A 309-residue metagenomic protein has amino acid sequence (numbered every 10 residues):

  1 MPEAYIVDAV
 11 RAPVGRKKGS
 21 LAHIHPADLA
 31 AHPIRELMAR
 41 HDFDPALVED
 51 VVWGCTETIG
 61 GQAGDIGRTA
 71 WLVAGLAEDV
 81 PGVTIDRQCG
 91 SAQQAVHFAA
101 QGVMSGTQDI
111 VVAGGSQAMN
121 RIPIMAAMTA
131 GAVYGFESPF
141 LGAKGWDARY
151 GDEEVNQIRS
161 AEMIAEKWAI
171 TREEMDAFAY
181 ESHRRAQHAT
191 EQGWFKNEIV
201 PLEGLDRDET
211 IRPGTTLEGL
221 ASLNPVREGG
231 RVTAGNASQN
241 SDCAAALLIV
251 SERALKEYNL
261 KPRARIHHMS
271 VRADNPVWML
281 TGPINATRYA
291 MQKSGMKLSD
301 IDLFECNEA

Functional and structural regions predicted by a protein language model:
M1-A70, A74, C89, S160-R172 (+3 more regions): Conserved active-site "lid/cap" helical segment
E3-D8, G67-G75, A130, G135-F136 (+2 more regions): Acidic-glycine-rich active-site phosphate/pyrophosphate-binding loop
V10-A12, A22-H32, R40, E174-E257: N-terminal extracellular/periplasmic Venus flytrap/periplasmic-binding protein-like
I24, C55-D109, G151-Q157, G214-Q239: Conserved catalytic cysteine-centered active-site region of acyl-thioester-dependent Claisen-condensing enzymes
A46-G54, P81-D86, V111-S116, E174-E181 (+3 more regions): Beta-strand segments within the central parallel beta-sheet cores of soluble alpha/beta enzyme folds
D86-Q117, A165-W194, L247-R253: Active-site-proximal alpha-helical scaffold in enzymes
I110-I164: Flexible glycine-/small-residue-enriched beta->alpha junction loops that bind anionic phosphate/pyrophosphate groups
I158, E162, E166, E173 (+5 more regions): Hydrophobic pocket-lining "lid/loop/helix" segments that shape and contact the acyl-thioester
